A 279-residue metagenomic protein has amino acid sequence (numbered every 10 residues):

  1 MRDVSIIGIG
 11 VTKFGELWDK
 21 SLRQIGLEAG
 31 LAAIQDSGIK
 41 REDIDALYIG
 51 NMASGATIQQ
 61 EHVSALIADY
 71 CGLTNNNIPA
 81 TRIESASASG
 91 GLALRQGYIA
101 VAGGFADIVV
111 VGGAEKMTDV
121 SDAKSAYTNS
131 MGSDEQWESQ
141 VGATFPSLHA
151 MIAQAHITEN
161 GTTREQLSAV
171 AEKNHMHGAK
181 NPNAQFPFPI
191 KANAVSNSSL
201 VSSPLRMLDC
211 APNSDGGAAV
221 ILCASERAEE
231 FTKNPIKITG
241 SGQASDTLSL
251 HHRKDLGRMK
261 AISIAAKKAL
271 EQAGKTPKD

Functional and structural regions predicted by a protein language model:
M1-R23, A32, E135, S168-V170 (+2 more regions): Condensing-enzyme catalytic core mediating Claisen C-C bond formation in acyl metabolism
M1-S85, Q96, H156-T163, Q185-A194 (+3 more regions): Conserved active-site "lid/cap" helical segment
S5, S54-V109, K116-L148, F186-P212 (+2 more regions): Conserved catalytic cysteine-centered active-site region of acyl-thioester-dependent Claisen-condensing enzymes
E42, S87, S214-G217: Short, basic and Ser/Thr-rich N-terminal targeting/leader segments
E84-E115, S147-K180, V220-E226: Active-site-proximal alpha-helical scaffold in enzymes
A106-D107, N234, K278: Nucleotide donor/acceptor-binding cores
A143-S147, Q154-D209, A218, K233: Functionally critical mobile loop/hinge segments
